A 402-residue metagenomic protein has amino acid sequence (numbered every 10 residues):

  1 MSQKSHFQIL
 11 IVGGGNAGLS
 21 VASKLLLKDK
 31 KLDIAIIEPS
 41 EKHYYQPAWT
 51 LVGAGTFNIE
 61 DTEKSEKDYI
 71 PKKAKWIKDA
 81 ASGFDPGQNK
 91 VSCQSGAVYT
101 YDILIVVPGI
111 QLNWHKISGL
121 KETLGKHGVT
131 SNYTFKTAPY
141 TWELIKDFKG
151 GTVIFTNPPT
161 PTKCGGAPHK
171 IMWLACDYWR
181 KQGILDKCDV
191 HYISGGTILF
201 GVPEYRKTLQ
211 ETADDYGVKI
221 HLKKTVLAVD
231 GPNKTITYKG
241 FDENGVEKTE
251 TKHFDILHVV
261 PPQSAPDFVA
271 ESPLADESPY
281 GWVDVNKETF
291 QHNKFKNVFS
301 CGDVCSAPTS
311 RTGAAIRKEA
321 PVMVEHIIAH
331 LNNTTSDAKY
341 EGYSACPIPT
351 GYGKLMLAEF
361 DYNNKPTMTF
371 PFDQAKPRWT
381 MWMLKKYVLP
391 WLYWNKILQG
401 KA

Functional and structural regions predicted by a protein language model:
M1-F7, K75-G183, N244-E247, H258: FAD-binding core/adjacent interface of flavoenzyme oxidoreductases
S2-K75, P159-P203: Beta1-alpha1 glycine-rich phosphate/pyrophosphate-binding loop at the start of Rossmann-like nucleotide-binding domains
G14, S95, P108-G109, G240 (+2 more regions): Glycine-rich, N-terminal phosphate-binding loop of Rossmann-like dinucleotide-binding domains
K31, A74-G83, Q88-V91, Y99 (+1 more regions): A Rossmann-like FAD-binding core segment of flavoenzymes
A35-E38, F155-T156, D189-T197, K252 (+2 more regions): Extended hydrophobic secondary-structure segments that form protein cores and membrane-embedded regions
N113, E122-K149, H253-K318: FAD-site-proximal beta/loop scaffold in flavoenzymes
A314-L331: An active-site-proximal "capping" alpha-helix that borders the catalytic cofactor pocket
I327-A402: C-terminal, flexible cofactor-proximal segment of oxidoreductases
